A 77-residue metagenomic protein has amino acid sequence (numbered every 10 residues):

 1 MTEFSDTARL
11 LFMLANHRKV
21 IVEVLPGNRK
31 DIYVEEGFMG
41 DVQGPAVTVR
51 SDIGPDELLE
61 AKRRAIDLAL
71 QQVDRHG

Functional and structural regions predicted by a protein language model:
T2-V20: Long, leucine- and charge-enriched amphipathic alpha-helices that form heptad-repeat coiled-coil/leucine-zipper-like
A15-Q72: Short interaction-hotspot residues at assembly and binding interfaces
